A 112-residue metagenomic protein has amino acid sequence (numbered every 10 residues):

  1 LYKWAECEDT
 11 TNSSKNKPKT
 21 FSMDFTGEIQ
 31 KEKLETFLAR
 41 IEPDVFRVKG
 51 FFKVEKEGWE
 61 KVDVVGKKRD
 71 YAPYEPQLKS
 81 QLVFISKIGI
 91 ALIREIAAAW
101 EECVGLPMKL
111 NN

Functional and structural regions predicted by a protein language model:
L1-S80, I88-A91, A98-N112: C-terminal accessory "lid"/substrate-recognition subdomains
